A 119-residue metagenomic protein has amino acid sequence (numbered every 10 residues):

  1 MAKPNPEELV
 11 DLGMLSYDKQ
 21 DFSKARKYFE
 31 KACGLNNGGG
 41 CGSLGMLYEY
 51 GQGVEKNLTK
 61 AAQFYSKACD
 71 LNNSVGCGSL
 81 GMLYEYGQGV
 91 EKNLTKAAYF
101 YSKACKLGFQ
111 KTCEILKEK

Functional and structural regions predicted by a protein language model:
M1, S23-Y28: Repeat-mediated protein-protein interaction surfaces in helical alpha-solenoids
M1-K3, L12: Defense-system signaling and execution modules centered on TIR/cGAS-STING-like, death/scaffold domains and their
A2, C105-K119: Terminal, low-structured helical/coil segments at or just beyond the last alpha-helical repeat
P4-N5, S16-Y17, D21, G34-G38 (+6 more regions): Short helix-capping/linker turns of helical repeat alpha-solenoids
L9-D18, S43-Y50, S79-Y86, I115-K119: Hydrophobic face of amphipathic alpha-helices that form TPR/SEL1-like repeat modules and related alpha-solenoid
A32, A68, A104-C105, K119: Alpha-helical solenoid scaffolds that mediate protein-protein interactions, centered on TPR/SEL1-like repeats but also
